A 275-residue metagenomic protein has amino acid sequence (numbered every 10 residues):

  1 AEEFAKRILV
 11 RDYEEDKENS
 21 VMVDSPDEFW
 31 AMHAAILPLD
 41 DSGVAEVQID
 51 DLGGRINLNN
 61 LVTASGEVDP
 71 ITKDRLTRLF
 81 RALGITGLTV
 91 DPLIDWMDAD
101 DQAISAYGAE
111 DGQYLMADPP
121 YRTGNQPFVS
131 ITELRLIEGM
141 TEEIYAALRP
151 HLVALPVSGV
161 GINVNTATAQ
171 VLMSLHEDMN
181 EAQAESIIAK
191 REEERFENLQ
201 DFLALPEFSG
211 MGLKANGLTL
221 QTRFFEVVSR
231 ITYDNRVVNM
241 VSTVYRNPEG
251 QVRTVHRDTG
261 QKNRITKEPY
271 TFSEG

Functional and structural regions predicted by a protein language model:
A1-G275: Compositionally biased linear targeting/interaction segments
